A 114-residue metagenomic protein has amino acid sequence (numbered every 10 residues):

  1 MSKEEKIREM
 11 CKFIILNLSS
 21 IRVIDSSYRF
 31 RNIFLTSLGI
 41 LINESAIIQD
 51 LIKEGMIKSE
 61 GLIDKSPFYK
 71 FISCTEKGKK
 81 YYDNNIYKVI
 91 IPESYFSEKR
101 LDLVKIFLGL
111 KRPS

Functional and structural regions predicted by a protein language model:
M1-E5, R112-S114: Short, Lys/Arg-enriched, disordered terminal segments
K3-L38: Short amphipathic alpha-helical interface segments
K6, S37-E54, F68-Y69: Short amphipathic alpha-helical interaction segments
I14, L18, R22, L41 (+6 more regions): Short, flexible helical or helix-coil boundary motifs
I52-I63: A short, conserved structural fragment
L62-N84: Accessory beta->alpha helical hairpin/"wing" motif in late/C-terminal subdomains of nucleic-acid enzymes
E76-V104: Short, amphipathic alpha-helical interaction segments positioned at domain boundaries
V104-S114: Short acidic DE-rich linear segments
